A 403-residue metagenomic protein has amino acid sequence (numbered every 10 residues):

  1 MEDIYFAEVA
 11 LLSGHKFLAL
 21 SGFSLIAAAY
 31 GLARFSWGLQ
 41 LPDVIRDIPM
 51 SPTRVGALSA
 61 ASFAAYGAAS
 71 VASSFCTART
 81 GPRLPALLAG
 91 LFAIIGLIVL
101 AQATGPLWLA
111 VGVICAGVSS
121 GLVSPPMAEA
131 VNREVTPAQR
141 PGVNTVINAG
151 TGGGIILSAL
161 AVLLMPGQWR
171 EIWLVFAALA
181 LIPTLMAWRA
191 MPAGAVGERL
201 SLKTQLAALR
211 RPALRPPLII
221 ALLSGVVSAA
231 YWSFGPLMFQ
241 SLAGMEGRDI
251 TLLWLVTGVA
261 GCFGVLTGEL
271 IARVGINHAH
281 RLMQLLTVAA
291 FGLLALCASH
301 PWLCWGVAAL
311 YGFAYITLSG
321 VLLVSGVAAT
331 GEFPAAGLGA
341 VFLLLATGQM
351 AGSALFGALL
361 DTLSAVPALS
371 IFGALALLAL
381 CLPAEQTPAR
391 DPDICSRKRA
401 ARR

Functional and structural regions predicted by a protein language model:
G38, L214-L255, C262: Extracytoplasmic gate region of multi-pass secondary transporters
P49, G81, Q102-T104, C297-S299: Helix-breaking motifs and short loop linkers at transmembrane-helix boundaries and internal kinks in secondary membrane
A69-A101: Conserved MFS/SLC helix-loop-helix module at the cytosolic interface between two early adjacent transmembrane helices
A69-G81, G264-I276, L360-D361: Helix-to-loop junctions at the C-terminal end of transmembrane segments in multipass secondary transporters
I114-A149: Cytoplasmic helix-loop-helix junction between adjacent transmembrane helices in 12-TM secondary transporters
P137, V143-M191: Helix-loop-helix hairpin linking two adjacent transmembrane segments in secondary transporters
N277-L322: C-terminal transmembrane helical hairpin of 12-TM major facilitator-type secondary transporters
E332-L363: A late C-terminal transmembrane helix in Major Facilitator Superfamily
